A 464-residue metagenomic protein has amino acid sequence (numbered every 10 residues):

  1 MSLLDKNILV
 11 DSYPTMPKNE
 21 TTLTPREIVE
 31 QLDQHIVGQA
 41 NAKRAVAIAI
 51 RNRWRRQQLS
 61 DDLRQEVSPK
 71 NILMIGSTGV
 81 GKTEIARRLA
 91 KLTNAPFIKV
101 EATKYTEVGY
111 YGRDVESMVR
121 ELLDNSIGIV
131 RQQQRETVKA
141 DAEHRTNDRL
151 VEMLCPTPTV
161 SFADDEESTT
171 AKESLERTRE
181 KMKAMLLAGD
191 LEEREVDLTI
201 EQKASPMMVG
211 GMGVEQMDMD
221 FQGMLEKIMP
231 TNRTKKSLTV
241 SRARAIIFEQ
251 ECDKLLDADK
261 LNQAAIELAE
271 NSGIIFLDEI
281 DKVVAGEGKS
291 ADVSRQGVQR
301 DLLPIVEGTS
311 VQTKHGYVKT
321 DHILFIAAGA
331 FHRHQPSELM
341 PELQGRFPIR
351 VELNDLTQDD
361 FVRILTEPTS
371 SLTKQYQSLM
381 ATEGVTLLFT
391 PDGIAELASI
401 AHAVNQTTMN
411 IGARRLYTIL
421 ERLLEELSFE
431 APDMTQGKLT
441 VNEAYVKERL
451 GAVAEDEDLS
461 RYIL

Functional and structural regions predicted by a protein language model:
M1-L464: Non-catalytic accessory segments flanking P-loop/AAA+ NTPase cores
